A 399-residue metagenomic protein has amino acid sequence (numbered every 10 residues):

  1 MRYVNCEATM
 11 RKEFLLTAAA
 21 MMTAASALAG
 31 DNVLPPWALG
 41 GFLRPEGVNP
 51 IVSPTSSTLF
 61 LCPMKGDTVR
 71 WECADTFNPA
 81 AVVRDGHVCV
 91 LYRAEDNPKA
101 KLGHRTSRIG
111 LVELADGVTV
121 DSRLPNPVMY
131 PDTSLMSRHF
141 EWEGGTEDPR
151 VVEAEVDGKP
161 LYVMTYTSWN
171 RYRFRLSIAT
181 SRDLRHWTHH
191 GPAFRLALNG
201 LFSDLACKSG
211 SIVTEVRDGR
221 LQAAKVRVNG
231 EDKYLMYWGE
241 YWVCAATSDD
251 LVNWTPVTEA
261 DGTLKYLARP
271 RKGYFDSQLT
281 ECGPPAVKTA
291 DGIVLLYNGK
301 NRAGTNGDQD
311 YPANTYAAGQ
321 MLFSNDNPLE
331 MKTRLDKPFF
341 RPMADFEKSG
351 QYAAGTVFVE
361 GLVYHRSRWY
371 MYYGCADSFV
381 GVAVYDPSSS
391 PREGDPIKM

Functional and structural regions predicted by a protein language model:
V4-L15: Bacterial N-terminal signal peptides that target proteins for export
T9, A20-M21: Residue-level detector of intrinsically disordered terminal segments
L16-T17, A27-L28: Cleavable N-terminal signal peptides
G30-N78, V82-G144, V152-Q278, V287-Y352 (+1 more regions): Beta-rich carbohydrate-recognition and catalytic domains
A354-V357: Low-complexity, glycine/alanine/valine/leucine- and proline-rich hydrophobic stretches
